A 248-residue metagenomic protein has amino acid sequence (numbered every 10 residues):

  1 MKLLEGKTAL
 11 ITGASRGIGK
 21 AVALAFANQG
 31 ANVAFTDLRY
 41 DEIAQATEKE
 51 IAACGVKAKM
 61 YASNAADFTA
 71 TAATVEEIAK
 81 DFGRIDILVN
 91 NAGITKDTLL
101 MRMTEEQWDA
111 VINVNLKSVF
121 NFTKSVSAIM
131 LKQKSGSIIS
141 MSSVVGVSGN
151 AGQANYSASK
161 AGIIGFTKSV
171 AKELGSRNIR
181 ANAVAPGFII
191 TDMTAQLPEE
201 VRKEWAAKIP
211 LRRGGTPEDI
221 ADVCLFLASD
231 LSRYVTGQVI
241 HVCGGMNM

Functional and structural regions predicted by a protein language model:
A31-A46: Conserved glycine-rich Rossmann-like NAD(P)H-binding loop of the short-chain dehydrogenase/reductase
R84, G175, R180, V235-G237: Short, small/polar-rich loop/turn modules that mediate ligand/substrate recognition or access, typified
L99-L100, Q107-I112, T194, W205: Substrate-binding pocket helix/loop in short-chain dehydrogenase/reductase
T123, S159, T167: Active-site helix of classical SDR
A128, K172-S176, R233: Alpha-helical segment proximal to the catalytic Tyr-Lys
S143: Residue(s) in the substrate-gating loop at a strand-loop-helix junction that position the organic substrate next
A183, A206-L231, V235, G244: C-terminal helical subdomain
